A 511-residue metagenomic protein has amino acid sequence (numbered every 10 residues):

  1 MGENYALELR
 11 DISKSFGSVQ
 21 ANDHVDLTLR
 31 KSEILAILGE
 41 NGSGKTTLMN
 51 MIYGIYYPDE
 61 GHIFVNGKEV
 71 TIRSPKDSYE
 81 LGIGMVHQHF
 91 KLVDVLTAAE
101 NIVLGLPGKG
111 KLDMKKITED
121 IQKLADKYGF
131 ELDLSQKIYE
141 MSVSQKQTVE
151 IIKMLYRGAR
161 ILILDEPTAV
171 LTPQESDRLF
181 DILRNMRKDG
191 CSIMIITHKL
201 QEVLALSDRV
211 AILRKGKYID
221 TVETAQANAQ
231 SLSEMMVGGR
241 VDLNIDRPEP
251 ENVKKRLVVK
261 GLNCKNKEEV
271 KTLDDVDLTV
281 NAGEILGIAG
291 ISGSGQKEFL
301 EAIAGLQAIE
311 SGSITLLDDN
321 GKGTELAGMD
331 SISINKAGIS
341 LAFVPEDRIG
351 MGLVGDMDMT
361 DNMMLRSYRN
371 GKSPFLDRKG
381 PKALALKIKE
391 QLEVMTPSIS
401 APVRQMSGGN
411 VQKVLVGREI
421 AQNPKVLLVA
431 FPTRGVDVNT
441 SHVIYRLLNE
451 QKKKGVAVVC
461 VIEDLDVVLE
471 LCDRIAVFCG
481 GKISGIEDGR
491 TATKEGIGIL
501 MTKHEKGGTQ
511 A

Functional and structural regions predicted by a protein language model:
G2-A511: Glycine-rich phosphate-binding loops of nucleotide-dependent enzymes
